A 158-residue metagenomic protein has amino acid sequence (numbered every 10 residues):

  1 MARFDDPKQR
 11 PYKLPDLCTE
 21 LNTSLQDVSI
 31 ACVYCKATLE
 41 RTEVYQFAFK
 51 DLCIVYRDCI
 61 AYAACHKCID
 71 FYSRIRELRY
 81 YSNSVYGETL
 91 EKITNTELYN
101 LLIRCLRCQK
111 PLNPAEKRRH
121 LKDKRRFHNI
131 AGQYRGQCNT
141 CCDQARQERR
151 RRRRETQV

Functional and structural regions predicted by a protein language model:
A2-D5, I69-F71, Y81-V158: Cys/His-rich zinc-coordinating modules
F4-T42: The feature marks the first
D5-D6, D16, D27, D51 (+4 more regions): Acidic-enriched, low-complexity/disordered segments with a strong bias for Aspartate over Glutamate
Q9-E20, Y45-L52, N83-K92, R118-K124: Short Cys/His-rich Zn2+-coordinating modules
T19-D27, C53-C59, K92-N100, F127-G132: Short, flexible, mixed-charge glycine/proline-rich loop motifs that serve as phosphate/nucleic-acid-contacting
Q26-V44, L101-E116: Small Cys/His zinc-coordinating "RING-like" fingers
S29-C32, K36-S84: Acidic (E/D-rich), amphipathic helical modules within compact regulatory domains
